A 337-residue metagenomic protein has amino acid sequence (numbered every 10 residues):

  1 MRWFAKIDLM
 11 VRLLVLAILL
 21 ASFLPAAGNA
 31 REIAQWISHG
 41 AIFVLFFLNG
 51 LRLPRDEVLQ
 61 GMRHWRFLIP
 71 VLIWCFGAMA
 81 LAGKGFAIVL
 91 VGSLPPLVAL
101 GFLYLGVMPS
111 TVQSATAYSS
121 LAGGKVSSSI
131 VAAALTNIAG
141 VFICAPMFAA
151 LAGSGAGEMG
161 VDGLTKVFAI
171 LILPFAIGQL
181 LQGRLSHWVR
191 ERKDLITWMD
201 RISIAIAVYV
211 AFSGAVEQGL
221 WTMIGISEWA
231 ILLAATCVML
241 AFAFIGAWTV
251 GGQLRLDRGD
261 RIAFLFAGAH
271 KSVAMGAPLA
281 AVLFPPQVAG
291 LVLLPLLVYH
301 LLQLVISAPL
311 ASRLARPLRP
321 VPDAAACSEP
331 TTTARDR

Functional and structural regions predicted by a protein language model:
M1-S93, A149, G153-R255, L318 (+1 more regions): Structural signature of multi-pass alpha-helical membrane transport proteins
Q60, Q113-K125, T249-G252, A280-P285 (+1 more regions): Helix-loop junctions at the membrane interface of multi-pass solute transporters
W65-L72, S93-V107, G124-A134, W229-L233 (+2 more regions): The feature identifies polytopic integral membrane transport proteins across all domains of life
I73-A82, V107-V112, S128-A149, F168-L171 (+2 more regions): Membrane-embedded alpha-helical segments of transport systems, primarily multispan ion/solute transporters
A87-I143, F148, A152-G163: Membrane-interface helix-loop-helix junctions at boundaries between adjacent transmembrane segments
S213, V238, G251, L265 (+3 more regions): Generic hydrophobic alpha-helical scaffold/packing signal
A243, A247, R261, G276-A277 (+1 more regions): Short amphipathic alpha-helical surface patches that serve as generic macromolecular interface elements
V273-R337: C-terminal transmembrane helix pair
